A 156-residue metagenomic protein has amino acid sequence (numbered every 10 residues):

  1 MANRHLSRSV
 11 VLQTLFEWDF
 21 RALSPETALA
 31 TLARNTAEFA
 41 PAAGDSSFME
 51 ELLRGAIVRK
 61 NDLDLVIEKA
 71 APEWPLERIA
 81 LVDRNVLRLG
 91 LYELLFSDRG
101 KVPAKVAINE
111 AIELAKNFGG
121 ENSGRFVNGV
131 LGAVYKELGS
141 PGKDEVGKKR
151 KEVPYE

Functional and structural regions predicted by a protein language model:
M1-G124, N128-E156: N-terminal interaction/assembly modules
